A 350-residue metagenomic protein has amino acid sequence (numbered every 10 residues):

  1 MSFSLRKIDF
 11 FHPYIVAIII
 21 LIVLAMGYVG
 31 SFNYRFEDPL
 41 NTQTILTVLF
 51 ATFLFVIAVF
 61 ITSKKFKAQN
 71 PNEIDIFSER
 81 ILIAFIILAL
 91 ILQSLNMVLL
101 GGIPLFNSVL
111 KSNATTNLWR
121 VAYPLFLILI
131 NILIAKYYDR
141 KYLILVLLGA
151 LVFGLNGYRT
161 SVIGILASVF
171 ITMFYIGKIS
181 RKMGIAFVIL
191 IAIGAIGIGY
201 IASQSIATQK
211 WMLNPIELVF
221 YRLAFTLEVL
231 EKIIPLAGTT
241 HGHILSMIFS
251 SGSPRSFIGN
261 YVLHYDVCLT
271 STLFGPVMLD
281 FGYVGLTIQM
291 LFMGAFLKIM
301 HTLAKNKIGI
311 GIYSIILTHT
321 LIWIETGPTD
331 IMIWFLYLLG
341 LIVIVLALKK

Functional and structural regions predicted by a protein language model:
M1-L145, I176-M183, G197-I198, I288-Q289 (+1 more regions): Membrane-anchoring hydrophobic segments
S108-N113, G194-K298: Small-residue-enriched transmembrane helix-hairpin modules in multi-pass membrane proteins
V146-T172, M278-L286, E325-W334: Helix-loop-helix junctions and helix-breaking kinks within/between transmembrane helices of multi-pass membrane
N156-R222: Loop-centered beta-sheet repeat module
